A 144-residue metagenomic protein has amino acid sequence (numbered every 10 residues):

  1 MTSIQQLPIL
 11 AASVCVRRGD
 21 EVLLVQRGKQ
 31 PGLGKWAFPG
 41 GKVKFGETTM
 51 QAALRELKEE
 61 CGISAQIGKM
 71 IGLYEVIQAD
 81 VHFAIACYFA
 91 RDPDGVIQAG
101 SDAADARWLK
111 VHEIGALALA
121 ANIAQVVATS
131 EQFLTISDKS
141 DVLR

Functional and structural regions predicted by a protein language model:
M1-V22, L73: Conserved N-terminal beta-strand and adjoining loop/helix that marks the start of the Nudix/MutT-like hydrolase domain
I9-A11, R17, F38, A65 (+2 more regions): Short connector loops at helix/strand junctions that flank enzyme active sites, especially segments positioning acidic
G19-E21, G28, R91-V96, V111-E113: Short loop segments at secondary-structure junctions
E21, K29, V43, E75: Short, glycine/serine-rich, charged loops/turns that create anion-binding and catalytic segments at active sites
L33-W36, S101-R144: Nudix hydrolase/Nudix homology domain
F38-M70, Y88: The catalytic Nudix box helix
Y74-I97, R107: Active-site-adjacent beta-strand/loop module that shapes the phosphate/pyrophosphate-binding cleft
